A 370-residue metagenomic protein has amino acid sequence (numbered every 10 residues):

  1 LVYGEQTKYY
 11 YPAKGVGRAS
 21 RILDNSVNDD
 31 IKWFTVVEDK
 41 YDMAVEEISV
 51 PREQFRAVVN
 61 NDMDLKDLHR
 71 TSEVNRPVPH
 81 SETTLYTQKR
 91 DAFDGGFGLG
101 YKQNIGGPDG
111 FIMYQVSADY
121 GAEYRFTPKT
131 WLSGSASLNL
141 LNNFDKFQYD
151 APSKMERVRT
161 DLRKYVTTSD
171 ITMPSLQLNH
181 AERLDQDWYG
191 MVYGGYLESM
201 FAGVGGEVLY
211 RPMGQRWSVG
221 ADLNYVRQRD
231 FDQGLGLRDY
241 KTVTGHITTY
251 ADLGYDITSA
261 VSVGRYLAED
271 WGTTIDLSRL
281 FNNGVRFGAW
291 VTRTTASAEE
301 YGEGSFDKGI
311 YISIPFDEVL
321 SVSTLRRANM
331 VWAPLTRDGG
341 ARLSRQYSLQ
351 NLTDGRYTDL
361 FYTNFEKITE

Functional and structural regions predicted by a protein language model:
L1-L178, E182, R238, E370: Outer-membrane beta-barrel initiation region
M63-F93, S321-T369: Outer-membrane beta-barrel biogenesis signature
R90-A92, F111-Q115, T167-M173, D185 (+4 more regions): Transmembrane beta-barrel outer-membrane domains
G95-G107, L132-G134, R163-K164, Q186-L197 (+4 more regions): Transmembrane beta-strand segments that form the barrel wall of outer-membrane beta-barrel proteins
L99-Y101, A118-Y124, L178-E182, G206-Y210 (+3 more regions): Residues on the lipid-exposed face of transmembrane beta-strands in outer-membrane beta-barrel proteins
K102, Y114-E123, G272-R286, W290 (+1 more regions): Charge-patterned, long linear interaction tracts outside catalytic cores
E123-K129, R183-D187, M213-Q215, G254-D256 (+2 more regions): Outer-membrane beta-barrel channels and translocator barrels
L141-S169, A221-D252, S262-T274, S278-L280 (+1 more regions): Outer-membrane beta-barrel translocator/channel fold
